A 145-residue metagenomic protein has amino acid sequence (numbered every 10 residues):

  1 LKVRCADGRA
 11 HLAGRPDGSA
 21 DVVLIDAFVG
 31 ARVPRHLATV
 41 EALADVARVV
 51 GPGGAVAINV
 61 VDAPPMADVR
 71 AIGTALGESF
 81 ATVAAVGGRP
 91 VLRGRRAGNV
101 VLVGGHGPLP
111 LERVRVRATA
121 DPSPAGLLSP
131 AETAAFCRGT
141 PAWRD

Functional and structural regions predicted by a protein language model:
L1-D17, V22, V29-A31: S-adenosyl-L-methionine
V29-G30, V61-P65, P90-L92: Short "lid" loop at the C-terminus of a central beta-strand within the Rossmann-like core of SAM-dependent
A31-A38: Glycine/threonine-rich flexible loop motifs
L37, A63-V69: Alpha-helical subdomain
A38-P52, G77: A short glycine-rich, Lys/Arg-flanked "PGG" loop and its adjoining helix->strand segment in the class I
L43-A44, D68-P90: Conserved Class I S-adenosyl-L-methionine
G53-V60: Conserved beta-strand signature within the Rossmann-like core of class I S-adenosyl-L-methionine
T74, R93-D145: SAM/dcSAM-binding transferase cores
